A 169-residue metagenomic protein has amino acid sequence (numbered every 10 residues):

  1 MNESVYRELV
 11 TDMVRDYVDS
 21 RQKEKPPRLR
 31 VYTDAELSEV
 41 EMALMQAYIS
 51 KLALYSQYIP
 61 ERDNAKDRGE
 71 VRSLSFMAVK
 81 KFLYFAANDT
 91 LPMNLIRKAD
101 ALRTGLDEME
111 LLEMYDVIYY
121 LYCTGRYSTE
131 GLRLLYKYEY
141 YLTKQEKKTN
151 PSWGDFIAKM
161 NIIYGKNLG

Functional and structural regions predicted by a protein language model:
M1-V79, T90-G169: Active-site-proximal, substrate-binding regions of enzyme catalytic domains and RNA-binding/basic surfaces
Y84-N88: Short hydrophobic alpha-helical runs that function as membrane-insertion/retention elements
